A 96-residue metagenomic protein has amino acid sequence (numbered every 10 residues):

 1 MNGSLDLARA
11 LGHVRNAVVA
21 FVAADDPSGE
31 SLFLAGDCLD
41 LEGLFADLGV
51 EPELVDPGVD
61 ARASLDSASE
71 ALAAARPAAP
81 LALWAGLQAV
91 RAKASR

Functional and structural regions predicted by a protein language model:
M1-A35: Short terminal alpha-helical segments
N2-R9, V14, D60-A63, A89-A94: N-terminal targeting/disorder module
R9-G12, N16, D40-G43, A63-E70: Generic structural signal for well-ordered, non-membrane alpha-helices
A17-G29, L48, A71-A79, A94: Secondary-structure edge/capping motif, primarily at the C-terminal ends of alpha-helices and the immediately following
V22-A63: Amphipathic alpha-helical interaction modules
R62-R96: Amphipathic alpha-helical binding modules
